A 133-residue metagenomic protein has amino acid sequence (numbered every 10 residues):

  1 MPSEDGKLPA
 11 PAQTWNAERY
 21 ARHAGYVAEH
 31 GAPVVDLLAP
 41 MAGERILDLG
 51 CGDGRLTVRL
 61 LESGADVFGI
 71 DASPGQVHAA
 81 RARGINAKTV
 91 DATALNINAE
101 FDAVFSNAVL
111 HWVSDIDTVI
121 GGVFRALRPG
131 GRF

Functional and structural regions predicted by a protein language model:
P2-E44, R55-R59, Q76: Conserved class I S-adenosyl-L-methionine
A39-M41, L61-E62, R81, S114 (+1 more regions): Short conserved AdoMet
R45-L47, D53-L95: Class I SAM-dependent methyltransferase SAM/SAH-binding core
D91-A94, D115, P129: Acidic/polar helix N-cap motif
T93-V104: A short acidic, Gly/Pro-enriched loop at the edge of an enzyme's catalytic core that lines a small-molecule cofactor
A103-I116: A short SAM/SAH-binding and catalytic strip from SAM-dependent methyltransferases
D117-R132: A short glycine-rich, Lys/Arg-flanked "PGG" loop and its adjoining helix->strand segment in the class I
